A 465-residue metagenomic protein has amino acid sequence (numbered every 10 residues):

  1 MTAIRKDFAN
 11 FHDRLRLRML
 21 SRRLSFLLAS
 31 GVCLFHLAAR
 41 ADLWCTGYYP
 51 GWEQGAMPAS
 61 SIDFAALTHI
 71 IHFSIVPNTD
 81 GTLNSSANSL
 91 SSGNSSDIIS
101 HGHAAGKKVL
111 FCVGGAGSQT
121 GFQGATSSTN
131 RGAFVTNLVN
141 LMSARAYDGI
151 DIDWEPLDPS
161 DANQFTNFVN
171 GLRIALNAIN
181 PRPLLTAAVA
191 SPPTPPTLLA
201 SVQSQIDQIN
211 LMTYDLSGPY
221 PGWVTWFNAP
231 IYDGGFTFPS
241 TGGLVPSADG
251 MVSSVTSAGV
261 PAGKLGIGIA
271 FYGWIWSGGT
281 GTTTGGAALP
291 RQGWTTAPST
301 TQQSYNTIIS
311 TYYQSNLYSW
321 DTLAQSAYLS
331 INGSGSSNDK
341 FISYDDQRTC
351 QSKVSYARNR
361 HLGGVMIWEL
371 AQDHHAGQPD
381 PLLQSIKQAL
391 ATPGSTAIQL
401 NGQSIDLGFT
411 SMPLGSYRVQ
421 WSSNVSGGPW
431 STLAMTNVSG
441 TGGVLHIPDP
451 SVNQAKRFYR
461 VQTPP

Functional and structural regions predicted by a protein language model:
M1-S21: N-terminal secretory signal peptides that target proteins for export/translocation
R23-H36: Bacterial N-terminal signal peptides
A41-M142, W226, P246, P290-G293 (+2 more regions): Glycan-recognition patch characteristic of GH18 chitinases/ENGases and related GlcNAc/peptidoglycan-binding proteins
A66-L67, P219-Y220, T225-Y232, K264-Y356 (+1 more regions): Glycan-binding loop/region signatures in secreted carbohydrate-active enzymes
I70, F111, I152, I209 (+3 more regions): Conserved, mostly hydrophobic/aromatic
D80-N94, P156-Q303: Substrate-binding surface in catalytic domains of secreted glycosidases
N137-Q164, D215: Active-site groove signature of glycoside hydrolases
T392-P465: Short, composition-biased motifs enriched in small/polar/acidic residues
